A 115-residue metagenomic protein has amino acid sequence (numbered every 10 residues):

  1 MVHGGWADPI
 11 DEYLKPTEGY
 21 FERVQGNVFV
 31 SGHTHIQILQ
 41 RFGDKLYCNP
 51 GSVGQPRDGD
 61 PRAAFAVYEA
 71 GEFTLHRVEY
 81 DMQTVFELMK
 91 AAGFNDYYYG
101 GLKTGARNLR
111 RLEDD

Functional and structural regions predicted by a protein language model:
M1-V28: Conserved catalytic scaffold of divalent metal-dependent phosphoesterases
H3, H33-H35, H76: Histidine (H) residue identity feature
A7-P9, V30-R41, Q55-D60: Active-site environment of divalent metal-dependent phosphoester hydrolases
E18, I36-Q37, A63-F65: Short, acidic/polar N-cap/turn motifs at the starts of alpha helices
F21-R23, I38-D44: Short loop/helix-cap segments at secondary-structure boundaries that form the rim of catalytic
V28-H33, Y47-G51: Active-site neighborhood of phospho(di)ester-bond hydrolases with catalytic His/Asp-centered motifs
R41-D115: Acidic, His/Gly-rich catalytic cores of divalent-metal-dependent hydrolytic chemistry
